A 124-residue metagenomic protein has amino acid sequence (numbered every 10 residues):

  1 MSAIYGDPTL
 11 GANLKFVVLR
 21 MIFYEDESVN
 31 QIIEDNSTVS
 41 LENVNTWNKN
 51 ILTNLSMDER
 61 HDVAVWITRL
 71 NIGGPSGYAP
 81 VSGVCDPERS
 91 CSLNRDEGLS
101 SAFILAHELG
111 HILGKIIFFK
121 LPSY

Functional and structural regions predicted by a protein language model:
M1-D58: Propeptide-to-catalytic entry region of secreted or membrane-anchored zinc metalloproteases
S37-F119: Active-site-proximal segment of zinc-dependent metalloprotease catalytic domains
